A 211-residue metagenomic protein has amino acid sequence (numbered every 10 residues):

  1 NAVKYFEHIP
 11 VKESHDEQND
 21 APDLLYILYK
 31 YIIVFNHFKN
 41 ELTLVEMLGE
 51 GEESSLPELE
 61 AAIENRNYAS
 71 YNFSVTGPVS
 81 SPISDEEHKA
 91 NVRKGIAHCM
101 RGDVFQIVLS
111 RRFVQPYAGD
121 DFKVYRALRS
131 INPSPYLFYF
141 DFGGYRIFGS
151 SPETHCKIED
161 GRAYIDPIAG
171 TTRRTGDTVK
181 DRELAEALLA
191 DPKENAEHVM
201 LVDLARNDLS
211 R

Functional and structural regions predicted by a protein language model:
N1-R211: Extended alpha-helical targeting/anchoring segments, especially N-terminal organellar/secretory targeting helices
